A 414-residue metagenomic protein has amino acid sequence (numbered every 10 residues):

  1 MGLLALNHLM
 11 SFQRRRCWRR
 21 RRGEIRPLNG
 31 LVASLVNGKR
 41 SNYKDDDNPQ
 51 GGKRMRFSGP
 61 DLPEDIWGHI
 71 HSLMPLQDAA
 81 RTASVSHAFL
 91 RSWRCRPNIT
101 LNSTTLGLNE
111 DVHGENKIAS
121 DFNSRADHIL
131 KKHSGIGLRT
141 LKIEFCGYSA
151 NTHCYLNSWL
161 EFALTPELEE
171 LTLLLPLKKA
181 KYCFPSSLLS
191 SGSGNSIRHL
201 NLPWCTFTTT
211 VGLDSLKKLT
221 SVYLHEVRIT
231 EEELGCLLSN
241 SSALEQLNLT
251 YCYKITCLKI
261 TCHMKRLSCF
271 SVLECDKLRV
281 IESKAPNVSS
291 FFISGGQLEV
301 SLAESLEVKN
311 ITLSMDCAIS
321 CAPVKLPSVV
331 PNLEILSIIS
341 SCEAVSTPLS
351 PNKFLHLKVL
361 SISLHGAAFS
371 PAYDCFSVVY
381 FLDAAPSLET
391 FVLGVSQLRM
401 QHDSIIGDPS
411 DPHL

Functional and structural regions predicted by a protein language model:
M1-K44, G194: Extended intrinsically disordered, low-complexity segments enriched in serine/proline/acidic residues
G2, L6-Q13, N48-T261: Leucine-rich repeat
V85, T261-C262, S294-G296, L393-S396 (+1 more regions): Short coil/turn segments at secondary-structure boundaries
R94-C95, S134-L138, F162-E170, S191-H199 (+10 more regions): Leucine-rich repeat
S103-L106, I143-Y148, L173-K178, L202-F207 (+8 more regions): Concave beta-strand-loop units of leucine-rich repeat
C205, D214-L306, K325, A368-D374 (+2 more regions): Plant-skewed but cross-kingdom recognition/interaction modules and surfaces
L298-A372, Y380-S387: Extended repeat-based solenoid scaffolds, especially LRR ectodomains and other repeat-derived architectures
L382-A385, V392-L414: Leucine-rich solenoid repeat modules
